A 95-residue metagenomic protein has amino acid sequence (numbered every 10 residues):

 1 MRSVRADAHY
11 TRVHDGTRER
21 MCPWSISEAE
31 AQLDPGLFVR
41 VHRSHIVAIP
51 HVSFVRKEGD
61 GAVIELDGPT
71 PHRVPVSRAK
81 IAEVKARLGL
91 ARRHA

Functional and structural regions predicted by a protein language model:
M1-R73, H94-A95: Conserved binding/recognition cores within well-folded domains
A29, V84-R87: Hydrophobic side chains in well-ordered alpha-helices
P75-E83: C-terminal structural segments of small proteins and small subunits
A86-A95: Short, charged, intrinsically disordered terminal tails
